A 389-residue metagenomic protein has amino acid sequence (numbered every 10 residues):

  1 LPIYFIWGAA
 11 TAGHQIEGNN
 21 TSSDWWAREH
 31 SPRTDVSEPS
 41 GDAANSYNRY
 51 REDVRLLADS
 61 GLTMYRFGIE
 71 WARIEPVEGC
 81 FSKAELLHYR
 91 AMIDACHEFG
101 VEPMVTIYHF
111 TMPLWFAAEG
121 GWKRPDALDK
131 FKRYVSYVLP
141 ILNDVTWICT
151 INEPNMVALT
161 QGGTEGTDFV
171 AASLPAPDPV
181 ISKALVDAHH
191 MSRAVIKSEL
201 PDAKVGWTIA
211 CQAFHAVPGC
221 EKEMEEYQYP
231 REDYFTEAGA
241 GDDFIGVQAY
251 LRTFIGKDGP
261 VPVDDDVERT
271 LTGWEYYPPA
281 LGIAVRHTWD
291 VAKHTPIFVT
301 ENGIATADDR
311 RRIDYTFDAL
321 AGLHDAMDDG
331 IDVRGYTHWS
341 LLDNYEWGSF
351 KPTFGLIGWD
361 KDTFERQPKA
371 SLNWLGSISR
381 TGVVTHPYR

Functional and structural regions predicted by a protein language model:
L1-V54, A58-T63, A72-R389: Non-catalytic scaffold segments within catalytic domains of secreted glycoside hydrolases
